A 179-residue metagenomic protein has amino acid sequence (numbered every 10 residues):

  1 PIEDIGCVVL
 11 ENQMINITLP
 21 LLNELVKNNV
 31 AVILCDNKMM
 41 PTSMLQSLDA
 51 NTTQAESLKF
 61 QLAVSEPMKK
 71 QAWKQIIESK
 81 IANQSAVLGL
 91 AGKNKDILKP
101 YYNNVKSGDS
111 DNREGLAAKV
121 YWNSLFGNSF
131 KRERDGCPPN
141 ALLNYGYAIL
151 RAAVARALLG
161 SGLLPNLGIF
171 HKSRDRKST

Functional and structural regions predicted by a protein language model:
I2-E56: Glycine/small-residue-rich interface belts in oligomeric ring/scaffold proteins and their assembly partners
K27, M39-S178: Active-site helix-to-loop segments that bind/position phosphate- or nucleotide-bearing substrates and donors across
